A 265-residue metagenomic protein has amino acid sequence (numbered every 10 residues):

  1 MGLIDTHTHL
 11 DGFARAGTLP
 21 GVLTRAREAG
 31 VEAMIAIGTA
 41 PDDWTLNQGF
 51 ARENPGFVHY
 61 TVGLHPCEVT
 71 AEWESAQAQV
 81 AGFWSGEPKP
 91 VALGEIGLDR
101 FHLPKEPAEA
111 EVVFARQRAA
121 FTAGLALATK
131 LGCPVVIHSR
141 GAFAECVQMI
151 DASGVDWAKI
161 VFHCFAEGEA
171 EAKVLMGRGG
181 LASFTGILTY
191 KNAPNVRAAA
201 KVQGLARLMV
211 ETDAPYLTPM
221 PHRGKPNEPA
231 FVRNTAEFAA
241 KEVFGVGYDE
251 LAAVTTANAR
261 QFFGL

Functional and structural regions predicted by a protein language model:
M1-L265: Mid-domain alpha/beta scaffold segments of enzyme catalytic cores
